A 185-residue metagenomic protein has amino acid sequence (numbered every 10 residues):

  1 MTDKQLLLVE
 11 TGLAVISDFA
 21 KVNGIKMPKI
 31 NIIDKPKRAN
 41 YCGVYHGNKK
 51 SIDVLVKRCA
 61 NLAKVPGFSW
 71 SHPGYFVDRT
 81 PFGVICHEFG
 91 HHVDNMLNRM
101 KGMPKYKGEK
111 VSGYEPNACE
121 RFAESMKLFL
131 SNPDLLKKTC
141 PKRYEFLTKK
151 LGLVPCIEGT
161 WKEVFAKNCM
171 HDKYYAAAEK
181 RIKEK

Functional and structural regions predicted by a protein language model:
M1-K185: Active-site-flanking segments in enzyme catalytic domains
